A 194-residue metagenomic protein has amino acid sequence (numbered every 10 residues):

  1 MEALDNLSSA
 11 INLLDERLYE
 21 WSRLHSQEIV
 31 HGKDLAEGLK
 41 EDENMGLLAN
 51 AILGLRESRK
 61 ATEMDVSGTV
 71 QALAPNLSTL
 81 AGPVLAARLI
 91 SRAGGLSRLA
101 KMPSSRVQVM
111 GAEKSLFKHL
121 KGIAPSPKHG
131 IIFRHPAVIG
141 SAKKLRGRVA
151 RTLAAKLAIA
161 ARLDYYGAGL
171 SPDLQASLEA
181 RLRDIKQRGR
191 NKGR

Functional and structural regions predicted by a protein language model:
M1-R56: Long, charge-rich intrinsically disordered scaffolds of nucleic-acid metabolism proteins
S9-L13, E20, L24-E28, A61 (+2 more regions): Intrinsically disordered or highly flexible coil/loop and linker segments, enriched in small and charged/polar residues
K40-V84: Helix-hairpin-helix/helix-loop-helix acidic hairpins
S91-Y165: Phosphate-backbone recognition surface of nucleic-acid-processing proteins
V149, L153-R194: Acidic, carboxylate-rich catalytic segments that either coordinate divalent cations
